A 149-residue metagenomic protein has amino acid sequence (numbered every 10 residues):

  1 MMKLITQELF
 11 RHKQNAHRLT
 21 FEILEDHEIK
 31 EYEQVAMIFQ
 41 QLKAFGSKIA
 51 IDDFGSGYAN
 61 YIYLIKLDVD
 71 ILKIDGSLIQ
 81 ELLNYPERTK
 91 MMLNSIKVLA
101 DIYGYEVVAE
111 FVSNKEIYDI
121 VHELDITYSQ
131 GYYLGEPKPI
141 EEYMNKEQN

Functional and structural regions predicted by a protein language model:
M2-K3, Y118: Short amphipathic alpha-helical segments
K3-Q7, Q34-A44, M91-V98: Alpha-helical scaffolding segments of alpha/beta enzyme cores, especially the outer helices of TIM-barrel or partial
I5-F10, I62-I65: Short amphipathic alpha-helices and their capping/turn segments at secondary-structure boundaries
Q7-R18, F45: Helix C-cap/alpha-to-beta connector motif
H12-K13, L42, Y143, E147: Alpha-helix C-terminal capping segments
R18, E22-Y32, S47-N149: EAL-family c-di-GMP phosphodiesterase catalytic domain
